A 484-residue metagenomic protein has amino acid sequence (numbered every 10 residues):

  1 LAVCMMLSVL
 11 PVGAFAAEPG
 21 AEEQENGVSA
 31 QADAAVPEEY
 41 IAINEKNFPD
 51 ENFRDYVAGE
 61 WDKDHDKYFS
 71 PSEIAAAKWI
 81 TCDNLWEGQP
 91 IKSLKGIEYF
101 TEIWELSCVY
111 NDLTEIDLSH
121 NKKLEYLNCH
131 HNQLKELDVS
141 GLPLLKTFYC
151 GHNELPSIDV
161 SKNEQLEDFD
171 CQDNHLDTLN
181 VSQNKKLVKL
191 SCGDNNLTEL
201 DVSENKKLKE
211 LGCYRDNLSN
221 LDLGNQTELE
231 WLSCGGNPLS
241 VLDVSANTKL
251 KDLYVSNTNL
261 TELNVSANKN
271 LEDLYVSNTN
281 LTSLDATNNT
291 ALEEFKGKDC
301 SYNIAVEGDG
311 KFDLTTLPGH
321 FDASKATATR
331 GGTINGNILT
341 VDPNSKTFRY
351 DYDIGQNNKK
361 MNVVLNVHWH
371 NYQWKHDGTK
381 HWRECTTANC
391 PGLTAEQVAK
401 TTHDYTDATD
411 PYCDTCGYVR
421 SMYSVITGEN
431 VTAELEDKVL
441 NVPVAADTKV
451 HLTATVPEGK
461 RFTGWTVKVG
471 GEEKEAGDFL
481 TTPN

Functional and structural regions predicted by a protein language model:
L7, P11-E105, P143, E164 (+7 more regions): N-terminal capping/linker segments that flank leucine-rich repeat
A77, I103, L113, L124 (+16 more regions): Conserved hydrophobic position(s) of the canonical leucine-rich repeat
I80-D83, L106-C108, E125-C129, F148-C150 (+7 more regions): Conserved hydrophobic beta-strand positions in leucine-rich repeat
L94-I97, I116-L118, L137-V139, I158 (+8 more regions): Canonical leucine-rich repeat
K311-T316, T448-A454: A short beta-strand segment in extracellular, disulfide-stabilized domains
H368-T427, W465: Extracellular adhesion/carbohydrate-binding repeat motifs centered on closely spaced tryptophans
K449-L480: Surface-exposed interfaces of beta-sheet-rich extracellular modules
